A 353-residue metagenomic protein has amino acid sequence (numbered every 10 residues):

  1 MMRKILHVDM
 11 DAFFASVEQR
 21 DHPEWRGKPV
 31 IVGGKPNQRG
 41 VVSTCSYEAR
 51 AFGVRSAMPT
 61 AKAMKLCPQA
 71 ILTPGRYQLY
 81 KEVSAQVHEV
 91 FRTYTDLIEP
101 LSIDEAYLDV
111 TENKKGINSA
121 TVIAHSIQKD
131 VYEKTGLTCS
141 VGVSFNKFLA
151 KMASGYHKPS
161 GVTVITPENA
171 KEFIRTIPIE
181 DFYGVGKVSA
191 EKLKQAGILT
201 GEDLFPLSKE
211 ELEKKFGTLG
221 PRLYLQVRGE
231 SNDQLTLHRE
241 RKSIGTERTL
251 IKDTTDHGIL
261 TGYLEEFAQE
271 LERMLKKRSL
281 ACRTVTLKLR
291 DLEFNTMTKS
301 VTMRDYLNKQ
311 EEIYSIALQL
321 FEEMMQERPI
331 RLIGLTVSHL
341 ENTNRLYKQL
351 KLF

Functional and structural regions predicted by a protein language model:
M1-K215, P221-R222, V337, T343-F353: Gly/Gly-Pro- and Ser/Thr-rich, intrinsically disordered tail segments characteristic of DNA damage-repair and tolerance
H7, D181, E191-L332, H339-F353: DNA-contacting surface of Y-family translesion DNA polymerases
